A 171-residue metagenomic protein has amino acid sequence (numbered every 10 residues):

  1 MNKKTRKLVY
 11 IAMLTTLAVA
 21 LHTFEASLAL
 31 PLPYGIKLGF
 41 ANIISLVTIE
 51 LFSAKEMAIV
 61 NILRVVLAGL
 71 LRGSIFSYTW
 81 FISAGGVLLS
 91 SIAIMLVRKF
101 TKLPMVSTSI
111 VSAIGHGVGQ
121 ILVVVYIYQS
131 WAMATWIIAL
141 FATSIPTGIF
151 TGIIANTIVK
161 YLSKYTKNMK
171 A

Functional and structural regions predicted by a protein language model:
M1-V47: Hydrophobic transmembrane alpha-helices
K3-L14, L38, N42, M57 (+5 more regions): Residue-level signature of transmembrane alpha-helical entry/exit and packing/kink sites in multi-pass membrane
V9, M13, A20, I82-G115: Short helix-perturbing small/polar motifs within transmembrane alpha-helices
A18-H22, R64, A68, S90 (+7 more regions): Alpha-helical transmembrane segments of multipass membrane proteins
H22-L38, L63-I92, M105, I127-A132 (+1 more regions): Interfacial aromatic-anchored transmembrane helix boundaries in multi-pass membrane proteins
F40-E56, A93-V97: Generic transmembrane alpha-helix motif of multi-pass integral membrane proteins
M57-V66, T108-G115: Central hydrophobic cores of alpha-helical transmembrane segments in multi-pass integral membrane proteins
S77-F81, F100-A171: Membrane-embedded alpha-helical hairpins and interfacial helices in multi-pass inner-membrane proteins
